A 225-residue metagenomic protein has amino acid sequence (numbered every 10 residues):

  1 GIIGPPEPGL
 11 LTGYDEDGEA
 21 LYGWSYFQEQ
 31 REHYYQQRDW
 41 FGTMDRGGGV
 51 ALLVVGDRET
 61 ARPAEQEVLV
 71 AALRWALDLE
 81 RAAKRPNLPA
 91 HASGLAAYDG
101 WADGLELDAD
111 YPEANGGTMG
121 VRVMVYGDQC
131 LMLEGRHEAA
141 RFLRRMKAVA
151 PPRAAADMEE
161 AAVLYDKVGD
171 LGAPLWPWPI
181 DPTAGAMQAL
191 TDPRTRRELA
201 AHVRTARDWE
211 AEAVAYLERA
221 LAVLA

Functional and structural regions predicted by a protein language model:
I2-P6, Y14-A225: Cys-His-centered catalytic/binding microenvironment captured across papain-like cysteine peptidases and homologous
